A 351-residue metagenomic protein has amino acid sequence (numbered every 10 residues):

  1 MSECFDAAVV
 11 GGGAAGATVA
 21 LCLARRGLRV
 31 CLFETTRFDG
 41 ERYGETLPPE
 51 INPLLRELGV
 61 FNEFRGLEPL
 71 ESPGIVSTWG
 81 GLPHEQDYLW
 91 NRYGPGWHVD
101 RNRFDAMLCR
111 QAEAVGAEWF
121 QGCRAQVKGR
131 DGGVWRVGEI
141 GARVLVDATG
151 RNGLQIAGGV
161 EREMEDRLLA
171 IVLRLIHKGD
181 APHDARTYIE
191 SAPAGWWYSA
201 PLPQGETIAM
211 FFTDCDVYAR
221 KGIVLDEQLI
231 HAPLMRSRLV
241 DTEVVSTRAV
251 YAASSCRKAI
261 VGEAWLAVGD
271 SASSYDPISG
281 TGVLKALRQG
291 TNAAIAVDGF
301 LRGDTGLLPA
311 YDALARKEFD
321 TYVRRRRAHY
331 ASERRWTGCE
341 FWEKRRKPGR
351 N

Functional and structural regions predicted by a protein language model:
S2-G13: Beta1/beta-strand and adjacent pyrophosphate-binding region of the FAD-binding site in flavoprotein oxidoreductases
V10, D147-A148, A267: Redox-cofactor binding/interface segments in oxidoreductases and associated redox assembly factors
G16-A17: N-terminal Rossmann-fold NAD(P) dinucleotide-binding loop
A24-Y43: Glycine-rich FAD pyrophosphate-binding loop
R56-A106: A conserved beta-strand/loop capping segment in the N-terminal third of enzymes that catalyze redox or closely related
L67, V217-A294, L301-T305, P309: FAD/FMN-dependent oxidoreductases across multiple families
Q111-S237: Predominantly flavin-linked oxidoreductase catalytic cores and closely associated redox partners
I295-N351: C-terminal helical "tail/cap" subdomain of flavin- and related membrane-associated enzymes
